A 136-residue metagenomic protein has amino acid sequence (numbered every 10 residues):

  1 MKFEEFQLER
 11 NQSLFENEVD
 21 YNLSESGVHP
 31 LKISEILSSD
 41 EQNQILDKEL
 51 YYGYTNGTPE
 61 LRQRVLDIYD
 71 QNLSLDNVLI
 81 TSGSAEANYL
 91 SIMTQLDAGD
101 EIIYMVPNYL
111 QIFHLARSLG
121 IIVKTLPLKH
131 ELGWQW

Functional and structural regions predicted by a protein language model:
M1-K2, L79-I80, L128-W134: Short, flexible loop segments at the rims of nucleotide/cofactor-binding pockets, characterized by
K2-G83, L90: N-terminal small-domain helix-loop-helix segment of the aminotransferase-like
E35-I36, I92-M93, L115-R117: Short amphipathic alpha-helical segments
G83-S84, N108: Conserved glycine-rich SAM-binding loop
A87-N88, I112: Short, hydrophobic alpha-helical packing/hinge segments within bilobed ligand-binding/sensory domains
L96-W136: PLP-dependent aminotransferase-like
